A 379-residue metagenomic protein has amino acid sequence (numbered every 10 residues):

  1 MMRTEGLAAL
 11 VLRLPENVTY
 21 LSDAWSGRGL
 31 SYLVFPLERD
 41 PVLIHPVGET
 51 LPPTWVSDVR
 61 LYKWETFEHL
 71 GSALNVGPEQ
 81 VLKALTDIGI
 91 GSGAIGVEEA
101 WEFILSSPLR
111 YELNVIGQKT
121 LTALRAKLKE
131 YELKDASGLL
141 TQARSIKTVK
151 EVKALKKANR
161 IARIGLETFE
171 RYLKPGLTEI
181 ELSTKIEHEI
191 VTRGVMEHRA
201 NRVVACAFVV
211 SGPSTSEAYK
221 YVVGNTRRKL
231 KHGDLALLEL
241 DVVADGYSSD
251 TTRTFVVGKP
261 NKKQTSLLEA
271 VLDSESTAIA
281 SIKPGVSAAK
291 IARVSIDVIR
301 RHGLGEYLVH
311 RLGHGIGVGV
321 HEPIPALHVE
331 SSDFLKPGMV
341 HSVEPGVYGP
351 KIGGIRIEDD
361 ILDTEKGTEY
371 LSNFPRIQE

Functional and structural regions predicted by a protein language model:
M1-E379: Active-site neighborhoods and metal-handling regions in enzymes and metal-associated proteins
